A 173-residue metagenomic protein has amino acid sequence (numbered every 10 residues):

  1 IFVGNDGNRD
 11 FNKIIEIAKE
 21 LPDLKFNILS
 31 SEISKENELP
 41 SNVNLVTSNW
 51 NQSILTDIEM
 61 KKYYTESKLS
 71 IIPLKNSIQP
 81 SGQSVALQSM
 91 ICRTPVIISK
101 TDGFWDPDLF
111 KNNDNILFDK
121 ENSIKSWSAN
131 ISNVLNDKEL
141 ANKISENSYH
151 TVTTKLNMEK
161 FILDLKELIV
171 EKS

Functional and structural regions predicted by a protein language model:
I1-I58: Conserved catalytic-core segment of nucleotide-activated headgroup transferases in glycan assembly
K35, I78-Q79, D102-L109: Short glycine/proline-enriched, acidic/aromatic patches that form the donor-sugar handling elements
Q52-S67, I91: Short acidic alpha-helix that forms the nucleotide-activated donor recognition element in Leloir-type transferases
K61, Q83-I91, W105-P107: Short alpha-helical segment that forms part of, or immediately flanks, the ligand-binding pocket in carbohydrate-active
K62-Q79, T94: Acidic donor-binding loop of glycosyltransferase active sites
L69, R93-V96, T101, D114: Structural loop-to-beta junction motif characteristic of Rossmann-like glycosyltransferase folds
D106-S132: Change "using UDP/GDP/dTDP sugars" to "using nucleotide sugars
N122, S126, N136-I169: A charged, aromatic-enriched C-terminal amphipathic alpha-helix characteristic of glycosyltransferases across folds
